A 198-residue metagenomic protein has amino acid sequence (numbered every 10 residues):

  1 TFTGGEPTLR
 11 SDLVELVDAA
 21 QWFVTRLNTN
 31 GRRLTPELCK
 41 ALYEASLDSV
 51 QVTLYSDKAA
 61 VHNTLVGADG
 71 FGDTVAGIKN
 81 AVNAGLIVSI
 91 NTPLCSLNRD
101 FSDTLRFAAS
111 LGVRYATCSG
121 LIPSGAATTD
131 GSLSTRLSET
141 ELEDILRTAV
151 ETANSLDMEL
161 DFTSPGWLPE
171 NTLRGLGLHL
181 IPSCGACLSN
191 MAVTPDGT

Functional and structural regions predicted by a protein language model:
T1-S56: Conserved SAM/AdoMet-binding glycine-rich loop
F23, K40, E44, D48 (+1 more regions): Radical SAM enzyme [4Fe-4S]-AdoMet core and its adjacent flexible, acidic and glycine-rich loops/tails across
